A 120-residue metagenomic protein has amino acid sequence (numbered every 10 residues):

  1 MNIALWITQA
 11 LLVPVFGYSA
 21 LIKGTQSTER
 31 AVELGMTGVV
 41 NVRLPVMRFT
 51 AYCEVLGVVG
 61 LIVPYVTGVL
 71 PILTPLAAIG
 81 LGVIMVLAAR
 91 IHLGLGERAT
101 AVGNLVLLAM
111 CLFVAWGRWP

Functional and structural regions predicted by a protein language model:
M1-P120: Membrane-interface extramembranous regions
